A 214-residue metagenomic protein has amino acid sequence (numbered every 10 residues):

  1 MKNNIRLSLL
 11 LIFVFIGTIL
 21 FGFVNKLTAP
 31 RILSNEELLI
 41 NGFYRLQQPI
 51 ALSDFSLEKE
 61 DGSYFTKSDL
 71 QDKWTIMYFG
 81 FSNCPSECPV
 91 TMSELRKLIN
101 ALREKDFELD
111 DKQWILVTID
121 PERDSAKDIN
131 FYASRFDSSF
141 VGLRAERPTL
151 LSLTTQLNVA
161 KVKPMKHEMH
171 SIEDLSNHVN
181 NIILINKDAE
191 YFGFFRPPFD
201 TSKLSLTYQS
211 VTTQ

Functional and structural regions predicted by a protein language model:
M1-L52, Q214: N-terminal targeting signals for export/organelle localization
L39-K73: Short extracytoplasmic
F65-L95: Short active-site neighborhood of thiol/selenol oxidoreductases, capturing the structured segment around
K73-W74, M92-L116: Conserved helix-turn-beta segment immediately C-terminal to the redox Cys motif in thioredoxin-like folds
M92, R96-I99, A126, N130 (+2 more regions): Extracytoplasmic/secreted envelope proteins and their assembly/folding machinery, especially bacterial periplasmic
E108-R123, S139-P148: Thiol-based oxidoreductase modules, predominantly thioredoxin-like and allied folds used for disulfide exchange
N130-V179: Short, internal strand/loop/helix patches that form the active-site neighborhood or redox-interaction surface
H167-Q214: Thiol-/selenol-based redox modules, centered on thioredoxin-like and closely related oxidoreductase domains
